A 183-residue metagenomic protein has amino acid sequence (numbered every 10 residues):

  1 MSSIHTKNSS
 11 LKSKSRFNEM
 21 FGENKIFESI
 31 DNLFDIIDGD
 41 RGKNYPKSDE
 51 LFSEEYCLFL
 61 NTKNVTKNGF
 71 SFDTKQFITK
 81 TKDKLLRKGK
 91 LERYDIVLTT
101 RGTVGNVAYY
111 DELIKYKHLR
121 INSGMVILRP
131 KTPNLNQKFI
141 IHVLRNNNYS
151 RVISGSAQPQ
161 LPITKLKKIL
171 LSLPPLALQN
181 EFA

Functional and structural regions predicted by a protein language model:
M1-K43, K168, S172-A183: Non-catalytic DNA-recognition/assembly elements of restriction-modification systems
F21-N68, K84-L86: Low-complexity, Lys/Gly-biased intrinsically disordered segments
F52, K117-V126, K138, S156-A177: A short glycine-rich beta-alpha junction/loop motif
N61, T81-R145: A short beta-sheet element
N64-F77, L119: Short, basic/aromatic beta-hairpin or loop at an interaction surface
V152-I153: Periplasmic-binding protein-like
